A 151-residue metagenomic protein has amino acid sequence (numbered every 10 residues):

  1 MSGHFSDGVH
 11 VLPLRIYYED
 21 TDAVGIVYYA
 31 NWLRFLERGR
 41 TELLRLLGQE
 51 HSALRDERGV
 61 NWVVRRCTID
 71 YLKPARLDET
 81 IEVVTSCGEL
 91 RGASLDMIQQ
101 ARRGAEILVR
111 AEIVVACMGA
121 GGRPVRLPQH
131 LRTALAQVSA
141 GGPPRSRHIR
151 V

Functional and structural regions predicted by a protein language model:
M1-Q49, V151: Catalytic strand-loop segment that frames the active site of acyl-thioester-processing enzymes
S2-H4, H10-L12, R45, P74-T80 (+1 more regions): HotDog/MaoC-like acyl-thioester-processing domains
R15, T68, V114: Short aromatic/hydrophobic contact patches that present stacked aromatics for nucleic-acid/ligand binding
G25, T85, G122: Hydrophobic pocket/interface hotspot
W32-F35, V63, V114, A134: Residue-level recognition of specific faces of alpha-helices
L54-W62: Short, basic/aromatic beta-hairpin or loop at an interaction surface
R65-Y71, V83-V84, M97-I98: Short structured motifs
